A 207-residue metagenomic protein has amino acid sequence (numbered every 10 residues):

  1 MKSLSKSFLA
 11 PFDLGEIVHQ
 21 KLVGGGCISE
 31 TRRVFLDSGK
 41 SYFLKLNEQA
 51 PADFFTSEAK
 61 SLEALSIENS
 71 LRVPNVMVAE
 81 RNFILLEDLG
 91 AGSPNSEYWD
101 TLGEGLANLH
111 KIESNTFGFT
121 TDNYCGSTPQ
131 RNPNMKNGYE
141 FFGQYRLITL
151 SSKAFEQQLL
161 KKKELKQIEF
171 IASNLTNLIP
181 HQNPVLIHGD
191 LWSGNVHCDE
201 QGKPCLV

Functional and structural regions predicted by a protein language model:
M1-P11, S114-H188, D199-E200: An alpha-helical support segment within catalytic cores of ATP-dependent transferases
D13-L22: Conserved N-terminal boundary motif of the eukaryotic protein kinase catalytic domain
G15, S29, Q182: Short coil/loop residues immediately preceding or within conserved phosphate-binding loops of NTP-utilizing enzyme
K21-E140, Q144: ATP-binding pocket architecture of kinase catalytic cores
K40, N82, N183-V185, K203: The start of beta-strands in P-loop NTPase/AAA+ ATPase cores
K45-L46, L186-G189, L206-V207: Short beta-strand segments
D190, N195: Conserved catalytic-loop position in the HRD/HxD motif
V196-V207: Catalytic activation segment of kinase domains across protein kinase-like and atypical kinase folds
